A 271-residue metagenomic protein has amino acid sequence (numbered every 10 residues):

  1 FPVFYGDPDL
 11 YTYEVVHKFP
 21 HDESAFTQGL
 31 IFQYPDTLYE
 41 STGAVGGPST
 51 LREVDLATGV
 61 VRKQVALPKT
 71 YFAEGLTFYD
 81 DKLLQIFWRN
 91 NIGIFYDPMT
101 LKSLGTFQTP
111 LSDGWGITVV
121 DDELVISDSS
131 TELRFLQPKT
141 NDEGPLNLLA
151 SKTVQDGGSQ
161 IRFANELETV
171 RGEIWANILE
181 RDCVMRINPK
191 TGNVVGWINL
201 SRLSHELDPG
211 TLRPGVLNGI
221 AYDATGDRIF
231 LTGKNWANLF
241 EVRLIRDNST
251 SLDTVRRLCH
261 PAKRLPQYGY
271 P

Functional and structural regions predicted by a protein language model:
F4-S24, L56-R62: A short helix->beta-strand "capping" segment at the edge of beta-propeller domains
V16-T50, Q64-T77, G233-A237: Beta-strand-rich domains and repeat architectures in extracellular enzymes and scaffolds, especially beta-propellers
D22-D36, K69-D80, T109-E123, G158-G172 (+3 more regions): Beta-rich, blade/repeat-based domains predominating in secreted/periplasmic proteins but also intracellular
L38-V45, F78, L83-N91, L124-S130 (+2 more regions): Conserved beta-strand positions in repeat-built beta-propeller and related beta-rich domains
D55-G59, D97-L101, P138-D142, N188-G192 (+1 more regions): Short loop/turn segments that connect beta-strands within beta-propeller blades
T58-Y96, L101-L111: Blade-loop segments of beta-propeller domains
G93-G157: Hydrophobic, well-structured mid-protein blocks that either form specific transmembrane helices
G219-P271: Blade-level signature of beta-propeller repeat domains, shared across WD40, Kelch, NHL, RCC1 and BNR/Asp-box propellers
